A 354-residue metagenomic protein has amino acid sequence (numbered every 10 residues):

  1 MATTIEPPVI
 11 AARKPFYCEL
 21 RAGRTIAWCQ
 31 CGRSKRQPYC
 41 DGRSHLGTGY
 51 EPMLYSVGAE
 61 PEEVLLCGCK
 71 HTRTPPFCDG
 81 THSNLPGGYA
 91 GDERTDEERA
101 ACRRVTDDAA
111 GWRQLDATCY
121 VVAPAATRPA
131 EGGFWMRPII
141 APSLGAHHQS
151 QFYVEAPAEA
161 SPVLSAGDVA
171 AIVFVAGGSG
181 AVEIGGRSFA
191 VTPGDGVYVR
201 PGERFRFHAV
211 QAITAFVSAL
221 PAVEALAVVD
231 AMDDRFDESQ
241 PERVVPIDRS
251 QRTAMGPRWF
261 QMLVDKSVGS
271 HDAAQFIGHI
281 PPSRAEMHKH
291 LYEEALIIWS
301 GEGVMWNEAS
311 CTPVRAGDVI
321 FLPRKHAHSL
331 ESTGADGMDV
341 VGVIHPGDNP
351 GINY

Functional and structural regions predicted by a protein language model:
A2-R13, S44-E62, N84-A101: Non-heme iron-sulfur electron-transfer modules
I26-Y39, E63-P75: Cysteine-centered iron-sulfur cluster-binding motifs in ferredoxin-type domains/subunits of redox enzymes
Q37-G47, P75-P86: Iron-sulfur cluster-binding cysteine motifs and their immediate structural context in ferredoxin-like electron-transfer
V64, T74-P75, E159-V163, A181 (+7 more regions): Histidine-centered metal-chelating micro-motifs
E97-H148, E224-D272, N353: A short, N-terminal "cap"/entry segment at the start of jelly-roll beta-barrel domains of the cupin/DSBH fold
G133-I140, S150-G167, W259-V264, A274-H290 (+1 more regions): Conserved short histidine dyad/triad with adjacent acidic residue
G145-A146, P201-L226, R315-A316, R324-P350: Ligand-binding loop in jelly-roll beta-barrel domains
S161-P193, K289-A316: A short beta-strand-loop-beta hairpin characteristic of the jelly-roll/cupin
